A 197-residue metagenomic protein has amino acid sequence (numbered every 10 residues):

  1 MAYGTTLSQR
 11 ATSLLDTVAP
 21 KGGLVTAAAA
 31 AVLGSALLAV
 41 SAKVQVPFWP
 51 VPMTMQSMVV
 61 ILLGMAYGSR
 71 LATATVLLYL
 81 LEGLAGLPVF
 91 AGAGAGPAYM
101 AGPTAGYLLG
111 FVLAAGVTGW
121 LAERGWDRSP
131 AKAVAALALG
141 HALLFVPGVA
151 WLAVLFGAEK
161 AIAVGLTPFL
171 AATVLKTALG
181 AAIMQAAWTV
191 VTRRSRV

Functional and structural regions predicted by a protein language model:
A2-A11, L84-V89, G157-K160: Peri-membrane helix termini and adjoining interfacial loops of integral membrane proteins
A2-T73: Hydrophobic transmembrane alpha-helices
Y3-A19, T26, L33, V40 (+1 more regions): Short helix-perturbing small/polar motifs within transmembrane alpha-helices
V18-G22, T26, F48, F90 (+8 more regions): Juxtamembrane/transmembrane-helix boundary motifs in multi-pass membrane proteins
A28-V32, M58-L62, A72-L78, T104-L109 (+3 more regions): Hydrophobic alpha-helical transmembrane segments
L37, S41, Q45, L63 (+13 more regions): Alpha-helical membrane-inserting segments
A42-G116: Alpha-helical membrane segments and adjacent membrane-interface helices in multi-pass membrane proteins
G125-V197: Membrane-embedded alpha-helical hairpins and interfacial helices in multi-pass inner-membrane proteins
